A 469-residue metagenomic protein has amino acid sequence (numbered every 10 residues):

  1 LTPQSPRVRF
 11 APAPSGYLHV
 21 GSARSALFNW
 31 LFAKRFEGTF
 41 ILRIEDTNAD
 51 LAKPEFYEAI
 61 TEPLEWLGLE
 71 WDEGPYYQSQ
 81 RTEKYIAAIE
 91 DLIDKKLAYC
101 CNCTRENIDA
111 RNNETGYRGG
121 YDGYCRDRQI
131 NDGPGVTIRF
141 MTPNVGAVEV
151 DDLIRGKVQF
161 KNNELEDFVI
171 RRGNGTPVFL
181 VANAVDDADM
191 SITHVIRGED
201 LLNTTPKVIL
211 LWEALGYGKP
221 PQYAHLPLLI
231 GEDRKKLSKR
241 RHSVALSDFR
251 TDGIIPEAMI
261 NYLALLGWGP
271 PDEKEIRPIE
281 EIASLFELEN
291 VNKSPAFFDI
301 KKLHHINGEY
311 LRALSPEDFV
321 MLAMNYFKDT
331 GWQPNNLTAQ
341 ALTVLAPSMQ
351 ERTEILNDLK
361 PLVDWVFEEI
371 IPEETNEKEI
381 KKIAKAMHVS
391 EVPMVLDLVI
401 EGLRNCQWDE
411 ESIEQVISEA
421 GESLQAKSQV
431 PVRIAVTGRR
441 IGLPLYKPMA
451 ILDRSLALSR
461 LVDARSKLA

Functional and structural regions predicted by a protein language model:
L1-T115, T204-G218: N-terminal Rossmann-like or analogous alpha/beta NTP/dinucleotide-binding catalytic cores that position adenine
R9-P14, L42-D46, M190-V195, Q415 (+1 more regions): Glycine- and acidic
Y17-V20, L51, I196-E199, L246 (+1 more regions): Alpha-helix capping and helix-loop boundary segments enriched in small/acidic/polar residues
N29, I60, L92, K96 (+8 more regions): Residue-level signal for inorganic ion chemistry
Y99-K239, A245, P270: Active-site cores that bind ATP or allylic diphosphates and position pyrophosphate for catalysis
T104, L215-Y217, Q222, L226-E377 (+1 more regions): Catalytic adenosine-cofactor/nucleotide-binding cores of aminoacyl-tRNA synthetases and other
I380-I413: Long, amphipathic alpha-helical coiled-coil segments characteristic of histidine-phosphotransfer scaffolds
D409-L452, L456: Helix-rich, typically C-terminal accessory recognition domains appended to large enzymatic cores
